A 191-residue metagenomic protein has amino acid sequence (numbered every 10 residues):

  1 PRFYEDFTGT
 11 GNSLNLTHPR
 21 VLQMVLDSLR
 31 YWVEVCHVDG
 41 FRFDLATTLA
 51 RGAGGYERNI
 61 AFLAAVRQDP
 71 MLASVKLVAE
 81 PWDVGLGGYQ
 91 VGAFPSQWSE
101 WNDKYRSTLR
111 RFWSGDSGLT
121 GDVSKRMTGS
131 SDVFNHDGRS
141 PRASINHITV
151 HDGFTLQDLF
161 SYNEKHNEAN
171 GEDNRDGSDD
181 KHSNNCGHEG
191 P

Functional and structural regions predicted by a protein language model:
P1-V38, R42-M71, G87-G88, V133: Substrate-binding/active-site clefts of carbohydrate-active enzymes
H37, R58-P191: Conserved alpha/beta catalytic core and glycan-binding cleft of carbohydrate-active enzymes
